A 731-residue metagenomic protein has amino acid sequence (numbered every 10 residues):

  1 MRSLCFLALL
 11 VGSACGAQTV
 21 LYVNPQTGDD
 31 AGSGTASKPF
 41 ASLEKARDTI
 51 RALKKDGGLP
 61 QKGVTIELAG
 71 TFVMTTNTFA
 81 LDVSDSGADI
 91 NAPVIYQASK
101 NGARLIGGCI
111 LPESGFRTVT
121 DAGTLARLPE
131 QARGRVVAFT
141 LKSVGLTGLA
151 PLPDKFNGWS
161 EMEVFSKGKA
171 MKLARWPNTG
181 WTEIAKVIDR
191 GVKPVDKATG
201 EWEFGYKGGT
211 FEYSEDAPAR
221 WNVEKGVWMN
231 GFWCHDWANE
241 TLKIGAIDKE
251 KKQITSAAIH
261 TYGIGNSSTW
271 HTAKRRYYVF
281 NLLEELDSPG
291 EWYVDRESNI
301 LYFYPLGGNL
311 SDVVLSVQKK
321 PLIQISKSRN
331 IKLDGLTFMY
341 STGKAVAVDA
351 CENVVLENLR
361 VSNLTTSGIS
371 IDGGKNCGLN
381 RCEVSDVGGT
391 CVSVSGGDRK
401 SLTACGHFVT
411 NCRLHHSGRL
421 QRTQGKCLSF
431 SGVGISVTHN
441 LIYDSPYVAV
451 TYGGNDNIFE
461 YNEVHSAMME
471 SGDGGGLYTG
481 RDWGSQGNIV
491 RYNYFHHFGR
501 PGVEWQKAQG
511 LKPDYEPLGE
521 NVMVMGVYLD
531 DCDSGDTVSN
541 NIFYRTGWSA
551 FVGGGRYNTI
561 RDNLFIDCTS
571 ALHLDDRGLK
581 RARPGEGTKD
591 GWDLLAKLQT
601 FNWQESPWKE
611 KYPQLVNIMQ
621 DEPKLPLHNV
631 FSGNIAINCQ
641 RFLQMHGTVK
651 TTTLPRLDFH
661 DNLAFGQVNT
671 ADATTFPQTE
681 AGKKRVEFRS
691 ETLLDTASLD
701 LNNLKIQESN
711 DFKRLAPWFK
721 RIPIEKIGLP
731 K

Functional and structural regions predicted by a protein language model:
M1-L7: Sec-dependent signal peptide recognition, specifically the positively charged N-region followed immediately by
V11-S13: N-terminal signal peptide c-region/cleavage motif recognized by signal peptidases
G16-A17: Boundary at the C-terminal end of the N-terminal hydrophobic targeting segment
L21-N24, E163-F165, K172-L173, T451 (+3 more regions): Structural recognition of the beta-strand scaffold that forms the well-ordered cores of secreted hydrolase catalytic
Y22-A350, V355, R360-S362, T588-K609 (+4 more regions): Extracellular polysaccharide-degrading/modifying enzymes targeting complex plant/algal/animal polysaccharides
G343-A347, T366-I371, S385-N703, S709: Glycine- and acidic/polar-rich repeat regions and solenoidal domains
